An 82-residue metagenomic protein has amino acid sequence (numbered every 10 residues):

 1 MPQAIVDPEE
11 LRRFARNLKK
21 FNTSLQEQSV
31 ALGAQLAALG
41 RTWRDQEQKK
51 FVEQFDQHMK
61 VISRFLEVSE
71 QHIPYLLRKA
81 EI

Functional and structural regions predicted by a protein language model:
M1-I82: N-terminal secretion-targeting helices of virulence/extracellular proteins, encompassing both classical Sec signal
